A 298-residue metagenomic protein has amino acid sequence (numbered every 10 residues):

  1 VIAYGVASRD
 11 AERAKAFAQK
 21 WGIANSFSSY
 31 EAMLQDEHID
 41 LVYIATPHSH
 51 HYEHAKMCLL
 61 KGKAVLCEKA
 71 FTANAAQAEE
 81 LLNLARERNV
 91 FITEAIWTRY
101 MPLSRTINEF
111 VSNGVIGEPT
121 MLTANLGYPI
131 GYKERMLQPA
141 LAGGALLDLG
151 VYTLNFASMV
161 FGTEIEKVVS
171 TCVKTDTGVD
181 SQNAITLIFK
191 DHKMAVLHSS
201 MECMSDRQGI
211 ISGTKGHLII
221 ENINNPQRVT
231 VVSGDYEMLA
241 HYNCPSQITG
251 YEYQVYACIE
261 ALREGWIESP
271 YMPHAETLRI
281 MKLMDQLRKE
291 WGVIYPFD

Functional and structural regions predicted by a protein language model:
V1-K61, V293: N-terminal glycine-/serine-/threonine-rich beta1-alpha1-beta2 phosphate-ribose binding loop of Rossmann-like
R9, C244-Y256, M272: Active-site loop of classical SDR/Rossmann-like NAD(P)-dependent oxidoreductases, centered on the catalytic Tyr-X3-Lys
A14, H54, L81, I107 (+1 more regions): Aromatic/hydrophobic pocket-lining residues that form π-stacking "cages" and hydrophobic walls in ligand
F27, C67, I92-E94, T123 (+1 more regions): Hydrophobic residues in well-ordered beta-strands that form the structural core
L41-H48, Y52-I96: Beta-strand-loop-alpha-helix segment that lines the small-molecule cofactor/substrate pocket of alpha/beta enzymes
L41-Y43, K190, A257-D298: C-terminal helix-rich "cap/oligomerization" subdomain common to oxidoreductases
T98-V169, D176: Predominantly a Rossmann-like dinucleotide-binding segment in NAD(P)-dependent oxidoreductases
N155-R228, P245, A257-E264: Contiguous beta-strand/loop segments that form the cofactor/metal-binding neighborhood of enzyme cores
